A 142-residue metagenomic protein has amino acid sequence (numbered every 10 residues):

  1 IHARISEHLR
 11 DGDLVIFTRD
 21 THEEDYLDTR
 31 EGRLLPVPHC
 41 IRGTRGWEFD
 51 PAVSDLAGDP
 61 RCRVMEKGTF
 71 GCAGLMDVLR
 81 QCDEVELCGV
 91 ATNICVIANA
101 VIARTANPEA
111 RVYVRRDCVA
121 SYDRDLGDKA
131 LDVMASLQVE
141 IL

Functional and structural regions predicted by a protein language model:
A3-L14, R30-L142: Active-site-adjacent betaalpha module
L14-D20: Short beta-strand segments at enzyme active-site cores
D20-H22, F70-G71: Short glycine-enriched loops at secondary-structure junctions
E23-L27: Short active-site-adjacent helix-start/loop capping segments
